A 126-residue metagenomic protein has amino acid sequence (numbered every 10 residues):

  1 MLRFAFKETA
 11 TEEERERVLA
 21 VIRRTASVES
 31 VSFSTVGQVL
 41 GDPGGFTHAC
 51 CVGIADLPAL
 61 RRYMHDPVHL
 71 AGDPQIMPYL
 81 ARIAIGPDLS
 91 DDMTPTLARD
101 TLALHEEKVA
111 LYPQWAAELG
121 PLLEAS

Functional and structural regions predicted by a protein language model:
M1-T47, A55, R62, A81 (+1 more regions): Short S/T/G/P-rich N-terminal loop/turn motif that feeds into the first structured element of a domain
A26, V68-P74, L80: A common structural junction motif
A59-L60, H69: A generic structural signal for short hydrophobic patches within well-formed alpha-helices
